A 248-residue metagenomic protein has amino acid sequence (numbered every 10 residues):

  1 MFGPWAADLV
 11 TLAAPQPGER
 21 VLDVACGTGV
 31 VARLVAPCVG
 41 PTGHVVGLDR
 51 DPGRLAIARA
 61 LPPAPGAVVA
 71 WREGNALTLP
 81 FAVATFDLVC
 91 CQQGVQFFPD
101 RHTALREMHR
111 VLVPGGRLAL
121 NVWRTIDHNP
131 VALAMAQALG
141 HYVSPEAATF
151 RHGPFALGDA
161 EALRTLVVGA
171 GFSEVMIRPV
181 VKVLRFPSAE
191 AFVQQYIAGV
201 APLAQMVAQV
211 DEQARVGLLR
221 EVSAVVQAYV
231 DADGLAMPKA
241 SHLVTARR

Functional and structural regions predicted by a protein language model:
M1-E19, L34: Conserved alpha-helix/loop element of class I SAM-dependent methyltransferases that forms part of the SAM/SAH-binding
M1-F2, T28-V30, F155-R248: Conserved Class I S-adenosyl-L-methionine
V10, R33-A36, R59, L105-H109 (+2 more regions): A structural alpha-helix within SAM-dependent methyltransferase catalytic domains
R20-L79, L88, H102-T103: Class I SAM-dependent methyltransferase SAM/SAH-binding core
D87-R101, R124: A short SAM/SAH-binding and catalytic strip from SAM-dependent methyltransferases
H102-T103, H109-P187, L203, V207: Conserved catalytic/acceptor-binding region of the Class I
